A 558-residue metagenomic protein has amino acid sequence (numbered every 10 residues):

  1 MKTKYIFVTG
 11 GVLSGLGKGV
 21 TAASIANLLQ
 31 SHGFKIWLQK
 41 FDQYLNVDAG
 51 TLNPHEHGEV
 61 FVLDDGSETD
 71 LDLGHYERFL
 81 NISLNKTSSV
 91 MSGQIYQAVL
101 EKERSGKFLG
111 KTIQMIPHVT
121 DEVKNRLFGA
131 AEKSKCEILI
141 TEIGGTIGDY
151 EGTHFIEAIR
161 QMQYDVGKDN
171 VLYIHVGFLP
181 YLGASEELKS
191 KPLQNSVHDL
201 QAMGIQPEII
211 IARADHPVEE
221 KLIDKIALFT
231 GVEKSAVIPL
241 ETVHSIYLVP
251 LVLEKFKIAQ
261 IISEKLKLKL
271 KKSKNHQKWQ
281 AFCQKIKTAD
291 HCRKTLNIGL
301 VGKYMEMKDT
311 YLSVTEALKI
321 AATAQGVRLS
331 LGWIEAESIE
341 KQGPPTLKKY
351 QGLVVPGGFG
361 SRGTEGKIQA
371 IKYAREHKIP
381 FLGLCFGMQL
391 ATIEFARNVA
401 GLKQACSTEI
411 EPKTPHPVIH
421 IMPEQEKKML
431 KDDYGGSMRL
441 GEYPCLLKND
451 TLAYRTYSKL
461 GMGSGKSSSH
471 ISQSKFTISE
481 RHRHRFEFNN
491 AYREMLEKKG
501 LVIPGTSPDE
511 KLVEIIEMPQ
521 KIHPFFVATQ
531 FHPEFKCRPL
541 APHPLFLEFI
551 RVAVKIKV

Functional and structural regions predicted by a protein language model:
M1-V327, E337-G352, G360, K367-Y373 (+3 more regions): Flexible phosphate-sensing "switch/lid" loops adjacent to ATP/NTP-binding sites across phosphate-transfer
F7, W37-K40, L139-I140, I174-H175 (+12 more regions): Structured core elements
L13, A23-N27, S31, T346-S458 (+3 more regions): Cysteine-nucleophile active-site neighborhood
S235-E241, G332, T506-D509: Beta-strand->loop->alpha-helix junctions that form or flank phosphate-binding loops in nucleotide-handling enzymes
K287-C292, P344-P345, I410, Y434-S437 (+2 more regions): Replace "in large, NTP-powered and nucleic-acid-processing enzymes" with "in large, NTP-powered factors and other
H291-R293, S458-T477: Intrinsic disorder/low-complexity segments
L331-T346, Y350-V355, G360, T364-K367 (+4 more regions): Generic long, charged, amphipathic alpha-helical segments
P444, K448-L460, F476-V558: C-terminal and late-domain segments of enzyme folds
